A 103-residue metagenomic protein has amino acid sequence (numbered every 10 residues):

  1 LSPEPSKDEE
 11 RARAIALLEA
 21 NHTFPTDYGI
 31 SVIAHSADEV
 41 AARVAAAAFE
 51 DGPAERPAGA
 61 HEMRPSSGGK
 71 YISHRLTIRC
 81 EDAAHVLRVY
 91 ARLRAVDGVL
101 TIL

Functional and structural regions predicted by a protein language model:
L1-S73, R79-L103: Long, contiguous binding/interaction regions
